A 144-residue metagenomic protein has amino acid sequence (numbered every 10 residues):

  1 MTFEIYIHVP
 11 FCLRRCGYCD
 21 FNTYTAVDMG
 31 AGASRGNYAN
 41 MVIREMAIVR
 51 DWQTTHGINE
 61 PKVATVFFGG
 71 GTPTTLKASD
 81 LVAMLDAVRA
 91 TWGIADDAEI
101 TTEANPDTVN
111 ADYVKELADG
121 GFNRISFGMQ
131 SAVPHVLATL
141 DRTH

Functional and structural regions predicted by a protein language model:
M1, G17-C19, D96-A98: Residue-level signal for beta-strand positions within conserved beta-sheet cores that form or flank
M1-Y6, H56-E60: N-terminal [4Fe-4S]-dependent radical SAM core
I7-V9, M129: Alpha/beta-hydrolase
P10-T23: Local cysteine-cluster metal-coordination motifs and their immediate loop/turn environment, predominantly Fe-S cluster
F11, E60-P61: A generic fold-level signal
Y24-T54, P61-H144: Conserved non-cysteine loop/helix-boundary elements of the Radical SAM core domain that shape
